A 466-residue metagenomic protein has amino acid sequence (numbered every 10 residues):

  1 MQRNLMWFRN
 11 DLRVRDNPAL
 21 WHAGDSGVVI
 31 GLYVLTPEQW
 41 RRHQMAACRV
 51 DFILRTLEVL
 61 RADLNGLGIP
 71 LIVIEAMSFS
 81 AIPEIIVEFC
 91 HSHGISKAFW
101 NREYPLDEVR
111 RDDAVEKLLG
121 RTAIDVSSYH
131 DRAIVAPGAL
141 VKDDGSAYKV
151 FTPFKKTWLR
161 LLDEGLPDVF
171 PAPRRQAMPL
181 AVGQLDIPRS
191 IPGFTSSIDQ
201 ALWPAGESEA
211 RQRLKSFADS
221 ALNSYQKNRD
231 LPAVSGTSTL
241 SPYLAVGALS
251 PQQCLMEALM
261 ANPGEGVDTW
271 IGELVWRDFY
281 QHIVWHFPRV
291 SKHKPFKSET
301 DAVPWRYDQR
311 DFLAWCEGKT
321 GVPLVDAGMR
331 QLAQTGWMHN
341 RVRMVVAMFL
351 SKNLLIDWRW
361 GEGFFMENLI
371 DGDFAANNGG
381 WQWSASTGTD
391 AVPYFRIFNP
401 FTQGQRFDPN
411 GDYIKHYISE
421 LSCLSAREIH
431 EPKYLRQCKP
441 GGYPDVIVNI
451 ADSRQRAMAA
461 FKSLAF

Functional and structural regions predicted by a protein language model:
M1-L166, G266, R330, A459-L464: Trp/Phe/Arg-rich N-terminal binding region typifying the photolyase-homology
W21, E88, S208, D326 (+1 more regions): A broad detector of short, well-ordered amphipathic alpha-helices that serve as recognition/interaction surfaces
Q44, F99, I198, F312 (+1 more regions): Short coil/turn segments at secondary-structure junctions
I124, G145-T300, F407-D408, D412-F466: Glycine/tryptophan-enriched, flexible segments
S235-E420: Active-site-proximal binding-pocket segments
